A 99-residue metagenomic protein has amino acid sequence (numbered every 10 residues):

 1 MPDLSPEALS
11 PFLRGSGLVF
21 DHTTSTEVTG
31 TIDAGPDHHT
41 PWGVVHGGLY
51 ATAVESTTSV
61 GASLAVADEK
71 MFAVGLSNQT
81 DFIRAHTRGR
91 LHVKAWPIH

Functional and structural regions predicted by a protein language model:
M1-H99: Terminal targeting signals and extreme-terminal segments of soluble enzymes
